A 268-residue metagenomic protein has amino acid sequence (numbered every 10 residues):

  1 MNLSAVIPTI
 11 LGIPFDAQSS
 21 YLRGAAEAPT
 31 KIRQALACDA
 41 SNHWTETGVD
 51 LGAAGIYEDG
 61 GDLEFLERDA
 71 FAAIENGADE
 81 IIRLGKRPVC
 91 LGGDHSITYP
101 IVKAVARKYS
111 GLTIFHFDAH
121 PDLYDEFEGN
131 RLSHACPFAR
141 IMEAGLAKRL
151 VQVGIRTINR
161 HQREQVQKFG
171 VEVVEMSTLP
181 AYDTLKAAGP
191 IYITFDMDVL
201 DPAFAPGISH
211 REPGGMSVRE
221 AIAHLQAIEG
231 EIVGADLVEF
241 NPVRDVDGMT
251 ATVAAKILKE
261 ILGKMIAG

Functional and structural regions predicted by a protein language model:
N2-G268: Conserved alpha-helical scaffold segments that buttress catalytic/binding sites
